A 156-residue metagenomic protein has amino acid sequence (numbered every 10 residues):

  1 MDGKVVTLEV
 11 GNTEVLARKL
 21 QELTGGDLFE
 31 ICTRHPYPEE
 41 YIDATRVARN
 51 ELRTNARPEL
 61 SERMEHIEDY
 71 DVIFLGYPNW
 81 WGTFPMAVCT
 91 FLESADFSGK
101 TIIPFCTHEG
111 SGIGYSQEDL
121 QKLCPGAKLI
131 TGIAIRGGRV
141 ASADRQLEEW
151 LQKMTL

Functional and structural regions predicted by a protein language model:
M1-V72, G82-F84, C89, E93 (+1 more regions): N-terminal beta1-alpha1-beta2 submodule of the flavodoxin-like/Rossmannoid cofactor-binding fold
L23-G25, G76, I135, R139: C-terminal lid/capping helical subdomain adjacent to the catalytic/cofactor pocket in oxidative enzymes
G25-D27, T101, K128: Residues at the starts of beta-strands that form the adenosine-phosphate
T33-P36, N79-T83, H108-G112, R136-V140: Solvent-exposed loop/turn segments at secondary-structure junctions within structured extracellular/periplasmic domains
I67, E93-G99, L123-C124: Short, conserved loop/helix-junction motifs that constitute active-site signature segments in enzyme catalytic cores
I103-R139: Short, glycine-/small-residue-rich phosphate/pyrophosphate-handling segment
K128-L156: Glycine-rich phosphate/pyrophosphate-binding loop and the adjoining helix
